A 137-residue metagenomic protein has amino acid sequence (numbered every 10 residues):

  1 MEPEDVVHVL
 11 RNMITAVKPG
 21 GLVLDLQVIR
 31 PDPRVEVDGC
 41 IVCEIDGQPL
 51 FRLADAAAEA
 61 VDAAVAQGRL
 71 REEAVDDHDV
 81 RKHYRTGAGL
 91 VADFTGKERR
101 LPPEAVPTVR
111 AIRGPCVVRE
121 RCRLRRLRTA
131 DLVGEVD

Functional and structural regions predicted by a protein language model:
M1-V7: A short SAM/SAH-binding and catalytic strip from SAM-dependent methyltransferases
E2, V17, D25-L26: Short His-Asn-centered micro-motif
V7-L22: A short glycine-rich, Lys/Arg-flanked "PGG" loop and its adjoining helix->strand segment in the class I
V9, D38, A57-A60, L90: Internal, well-ordered alpha-helical segments in soluble enzyme and binding-protein domains
M13, V23-D25, H78, H83-Y84: Long, contiguous hydrophobic alpha-helical segments, chiefly transmembrane helices and signal peptides
L22-D55: Conserved class I S-adenosyl-L-methionine
D46-D76: Active-site capping/gating segments
A66-D137: Conserved Class I S-adenosyl-L-methionine
